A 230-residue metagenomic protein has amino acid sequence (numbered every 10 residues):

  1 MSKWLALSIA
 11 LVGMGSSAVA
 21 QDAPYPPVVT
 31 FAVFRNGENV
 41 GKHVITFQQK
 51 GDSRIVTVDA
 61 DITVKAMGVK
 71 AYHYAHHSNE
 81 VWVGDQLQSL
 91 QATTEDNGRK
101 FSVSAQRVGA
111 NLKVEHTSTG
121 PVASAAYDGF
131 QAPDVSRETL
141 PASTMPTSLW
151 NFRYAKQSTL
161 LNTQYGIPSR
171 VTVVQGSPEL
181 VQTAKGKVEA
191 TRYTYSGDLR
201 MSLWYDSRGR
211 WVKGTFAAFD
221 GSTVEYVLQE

Functional and structural regions predicted by a protein language model:
M1-W4: Positively charged n-region of N-terminal signal peptides that target proteins for export
A6-G15: Bacterial N-terminal signal peptides
S16-A20: Sec/Tat signal peptide C-region and signal peptidase I cleavage site
P24-P26, Q91-A190: Solvent-exposed helix/loop surface patches that form functional interfaces
Y25-H116, G209, G214-F216: N-terminal mature ectodomain segment of secretory-pathway/periplasmic proteins
H76-S78, F101-S104, V171, L199-L203 (+1 more regions): A structural detector for short beta-strand units
Y195, S202-D206, W211-D220: Short, exposed beta-strand-loop hairpins at the edges of beta-sheets in extracellular/periplasmic proteins
